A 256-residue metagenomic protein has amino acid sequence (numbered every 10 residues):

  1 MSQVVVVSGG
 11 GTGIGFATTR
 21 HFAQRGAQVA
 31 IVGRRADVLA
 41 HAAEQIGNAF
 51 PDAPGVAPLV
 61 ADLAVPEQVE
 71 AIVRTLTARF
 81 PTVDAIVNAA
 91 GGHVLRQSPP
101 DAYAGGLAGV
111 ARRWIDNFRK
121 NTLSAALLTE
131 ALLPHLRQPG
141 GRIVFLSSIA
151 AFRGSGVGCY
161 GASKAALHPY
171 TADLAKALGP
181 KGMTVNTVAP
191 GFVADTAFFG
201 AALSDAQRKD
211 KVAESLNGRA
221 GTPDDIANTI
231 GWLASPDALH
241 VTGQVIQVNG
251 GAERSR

Functional and structural regions predicted by a protein language model:
G9-G13: Conserved glycine-rich cofactor-binding loop
E70, R74, G91-I115, G156-C159 (+1 more regions): Conserved mid-core segment of classical short-chain dehydrogenase/reductases
P99-Y103, P180, V193-S215, S255-R256: A glycine/serine/threonine-rich, flexible loop-to-helix segment that serves as the NAD(P) cofactor-binding "lid"
A104-W114, R142-A166, T171-P180, F192-V193: Catalytic loop of short-chain dehydrogenase/reductase
P134, K176-A177, L239: Alpha-helical segment proximal to the catalytic Tyr-Lys
G140, G179, T184, V241-G243: Short, small/polar-rich loop/turn modules that mediate ligand/substrate recognition or access, typified
G231, T242-R256: Short C-terminal tail/terminal secondary-structure segment of NAD(P)H-dependent dehydrogenase/reductase domains
